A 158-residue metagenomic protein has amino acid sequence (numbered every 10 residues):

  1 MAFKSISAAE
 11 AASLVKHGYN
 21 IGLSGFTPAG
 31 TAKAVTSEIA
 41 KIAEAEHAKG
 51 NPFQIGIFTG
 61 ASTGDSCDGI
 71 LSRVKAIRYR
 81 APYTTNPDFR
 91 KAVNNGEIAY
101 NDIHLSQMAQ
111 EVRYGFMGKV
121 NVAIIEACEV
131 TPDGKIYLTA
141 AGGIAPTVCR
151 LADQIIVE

Functional and structural regions predicted by a protein language model:
M1-E158: Conserved alpha/beta enzyme-core scaffold
